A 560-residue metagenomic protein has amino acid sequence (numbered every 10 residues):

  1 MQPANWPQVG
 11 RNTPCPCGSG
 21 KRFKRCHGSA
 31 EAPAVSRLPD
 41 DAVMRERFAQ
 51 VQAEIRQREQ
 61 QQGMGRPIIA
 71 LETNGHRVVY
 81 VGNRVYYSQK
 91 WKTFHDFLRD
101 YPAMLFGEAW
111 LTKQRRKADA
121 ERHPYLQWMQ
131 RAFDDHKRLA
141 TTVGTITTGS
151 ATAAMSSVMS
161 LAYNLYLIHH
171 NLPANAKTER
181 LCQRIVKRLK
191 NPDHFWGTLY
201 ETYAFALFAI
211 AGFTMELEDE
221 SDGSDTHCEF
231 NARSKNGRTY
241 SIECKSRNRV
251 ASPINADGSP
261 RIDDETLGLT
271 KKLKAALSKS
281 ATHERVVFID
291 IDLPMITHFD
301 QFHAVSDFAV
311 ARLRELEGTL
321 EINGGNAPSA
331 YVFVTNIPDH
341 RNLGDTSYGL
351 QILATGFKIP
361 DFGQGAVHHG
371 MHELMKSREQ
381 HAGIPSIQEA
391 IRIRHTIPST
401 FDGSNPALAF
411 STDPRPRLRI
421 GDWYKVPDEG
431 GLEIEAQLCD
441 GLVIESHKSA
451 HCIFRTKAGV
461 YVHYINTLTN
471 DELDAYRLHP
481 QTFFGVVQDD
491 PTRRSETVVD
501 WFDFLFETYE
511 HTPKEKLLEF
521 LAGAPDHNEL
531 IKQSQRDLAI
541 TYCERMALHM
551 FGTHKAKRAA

Functional and structural regions predicted by a protein language model:
M1-A53: Acidic/negatively charged segments and metal-coordination signatures
P16, R25, S241-E243, F288: Structured core elements
G20, S29-E31, E220-G223, K235-G237 (+2 more regions): An acidic- and aromatic-residue-enriched active-site/binding cleft used to recognize and process polar
F23-K24, S224-T226, P294-T297: Flexible loop/turn segments at secondary-structure boundaries
R37-A211, K245-A560: Charged, structured surface patches that assemble and position nucleic-acid processing machinery
F208, F230-A232, R238-N248: Conserved catalytic cores of phosphodiester-cleaving nucleases, focusing on short active-site segments
I210-R233: A short acidic/basic microdomain associated with nuclease active sites
T214, E229, T239-Y240, E284-V286: Beta-sheet entry/capping signal
